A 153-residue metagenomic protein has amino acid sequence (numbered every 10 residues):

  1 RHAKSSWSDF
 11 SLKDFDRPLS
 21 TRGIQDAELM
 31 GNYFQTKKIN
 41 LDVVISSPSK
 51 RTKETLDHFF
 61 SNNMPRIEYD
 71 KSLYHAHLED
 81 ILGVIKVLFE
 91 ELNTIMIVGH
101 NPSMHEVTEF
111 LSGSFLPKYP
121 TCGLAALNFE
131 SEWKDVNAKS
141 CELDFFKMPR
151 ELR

Functional and structural regions predicted by a protein language model:
A3-H77, K118-P120: Active-site-proximal alpha-helix that buttresses catalytic centers in soluble enzyme cores
K4, S49-R51, P102, S131 (+1 more regions): Short, glycine/serine-rich, charged loops/turns that create anion-binding and catalytic segments at active sites
L73-F89: Short phosphate-binding loop-to-helix
K86-I97, K139-P149: A polyampholytic, Gly/Pro-enriched intrinsically disordered region
L88-E91, M96, N101-G123: Non-DNA-binding regulatory cores of transcription-related proteins, predominantly C-terminal effector-binding
S114-F146: Domain-level recognition of soluble alpha/beta enzyme cores, biased toward histidine phosphatases/phosphomutases
